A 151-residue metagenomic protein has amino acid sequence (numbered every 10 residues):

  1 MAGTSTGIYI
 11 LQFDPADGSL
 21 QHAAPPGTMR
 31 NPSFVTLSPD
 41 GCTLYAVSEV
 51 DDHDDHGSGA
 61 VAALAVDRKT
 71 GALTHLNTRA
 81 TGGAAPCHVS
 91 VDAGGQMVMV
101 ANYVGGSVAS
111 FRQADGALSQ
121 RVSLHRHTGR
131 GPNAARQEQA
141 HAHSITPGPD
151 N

Functional and structural regions predicted by a protein language model:
M1-A2, A46-V47, V100: Residue position within the beta-strands of beta-propeller blades
M1-L11: An edge-strand/N-cap motif at the start of beta-rich repeat modules
T4, R30-S33, A85-C87, H141: Beta-rich catalytic cores
I8, D52-D54, G59-V61, G106-A109: Structural signal for beta-propeller blades
L11-G18, L64-G71, S110-S119: Short loop/turn segments immediately following beta-strands, especially the blade-tip and inter-blade linker loops
P25-T36, L44-S48: Glycine/small-residue-rich interface belts in oligomeric ring/scaffold proteins and their assembly partners
P39-G41, V91-G95, P149-D150: Residue-level detector of Asp-centered blade-edge/turn motifs that repeat once per structural unit in beta-propeller
A72-S144: Asp-box/WD-like beta-propeller blade repeats and closely related beta-sheet repeat scaffolds
